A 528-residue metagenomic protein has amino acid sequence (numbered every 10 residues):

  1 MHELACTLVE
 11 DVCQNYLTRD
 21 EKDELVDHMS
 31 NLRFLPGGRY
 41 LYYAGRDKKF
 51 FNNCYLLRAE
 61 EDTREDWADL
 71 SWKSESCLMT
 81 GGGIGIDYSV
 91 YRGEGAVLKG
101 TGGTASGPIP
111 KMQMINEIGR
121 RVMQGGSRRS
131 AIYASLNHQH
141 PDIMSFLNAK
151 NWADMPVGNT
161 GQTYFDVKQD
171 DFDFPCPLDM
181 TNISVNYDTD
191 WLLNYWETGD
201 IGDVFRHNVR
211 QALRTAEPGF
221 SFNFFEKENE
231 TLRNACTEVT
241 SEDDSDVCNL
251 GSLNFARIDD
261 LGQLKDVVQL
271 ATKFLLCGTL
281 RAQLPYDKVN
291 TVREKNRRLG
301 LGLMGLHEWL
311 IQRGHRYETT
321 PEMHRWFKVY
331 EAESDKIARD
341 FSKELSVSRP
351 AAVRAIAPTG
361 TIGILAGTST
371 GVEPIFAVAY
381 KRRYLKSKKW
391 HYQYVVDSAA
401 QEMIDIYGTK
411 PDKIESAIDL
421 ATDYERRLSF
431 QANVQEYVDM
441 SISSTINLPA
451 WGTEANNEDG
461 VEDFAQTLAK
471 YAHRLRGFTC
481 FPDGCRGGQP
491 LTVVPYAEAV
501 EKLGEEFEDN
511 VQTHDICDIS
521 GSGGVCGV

Functional and structural regions predicted by a protein language model:
M1-D23, D47, G100-M114, G126-P218 (+2 more regions): Conserved, charged catalytic cores of large soluble enzymes
M1-F51, L56-R58, Q466, T479-K502 (+1 more regions): Acidic/polar, glycine-rich intrinsically disordered N-terminal extensions of enzymes
M1-V26, D188, F255-K328, Y392-I442: N-terminal leader/propeptide and maturation segments of large enzyme subunits in energy/redox metabolism and hydrolases
E10-L17, V26-G100, P108, V122 (+5 more regions): Function-dense linear segments that define catalytic or interfacial modules in macromolecule-processing proteins
Y43-A44, Y55-D66, G95-Q113, Y133-H138 (+7 more regions): Alpha-helix capping and helix-loop boundary segments enriched in small/acidic/polar residues
A68-E75, R92, T104-N116, K150-F172 (+3 more regions): Extended active-site and interfacial segments that coordinate phosphate-rich ligands in large catalytic machineries
L232-D244, G251, L275-R281, I356-P358 (+1 more regions): Catalytic alpha/beta core of large soluble enzyme barrels
K336-T361, G367: Flexible, glycine/threonine-enriched loop-and-boundary segments that flank and lead into catalytic domains of large
